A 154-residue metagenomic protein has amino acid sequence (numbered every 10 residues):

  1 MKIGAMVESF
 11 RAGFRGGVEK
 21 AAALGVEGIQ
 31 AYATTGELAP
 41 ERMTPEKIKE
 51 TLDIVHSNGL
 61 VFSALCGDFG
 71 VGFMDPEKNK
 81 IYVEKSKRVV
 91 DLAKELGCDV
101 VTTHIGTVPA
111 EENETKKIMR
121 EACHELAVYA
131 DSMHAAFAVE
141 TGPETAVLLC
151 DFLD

Functional and structural regions predicted by a protein language model:
M1, G25, L52, N58-V61: A generic secondary-structure signal marking the coil-to-beta-strand transition
M1-R15, A23, E41-K49, I81-K85: N-terminal-biased segments
K2-V7, I29-A31, F62-G67, V101-T103 (+1 more regions): Hydrophobic faces of well-ordered beta-strands that scaffold small-molecule active sites in alpha/beta enzyme cores
G13-G16, I54-V61, V71-D154: Active-site acidic/histidine proton-transfer and metal-coordination neighborhood in alpha/beta enzyme cores
G13-T34, L96-G97: Catalytic domains of carbohydrate-active enzymes, especially glycoside hydrolases
Q30-H56, I105-E111: Glycine-rich, proline-tolerant flexible connector loops at the mouths of alpha/beta enzymes
Y32-L38, C66-M74: Glycine-/proline-rich flexible loop or hinge segments
